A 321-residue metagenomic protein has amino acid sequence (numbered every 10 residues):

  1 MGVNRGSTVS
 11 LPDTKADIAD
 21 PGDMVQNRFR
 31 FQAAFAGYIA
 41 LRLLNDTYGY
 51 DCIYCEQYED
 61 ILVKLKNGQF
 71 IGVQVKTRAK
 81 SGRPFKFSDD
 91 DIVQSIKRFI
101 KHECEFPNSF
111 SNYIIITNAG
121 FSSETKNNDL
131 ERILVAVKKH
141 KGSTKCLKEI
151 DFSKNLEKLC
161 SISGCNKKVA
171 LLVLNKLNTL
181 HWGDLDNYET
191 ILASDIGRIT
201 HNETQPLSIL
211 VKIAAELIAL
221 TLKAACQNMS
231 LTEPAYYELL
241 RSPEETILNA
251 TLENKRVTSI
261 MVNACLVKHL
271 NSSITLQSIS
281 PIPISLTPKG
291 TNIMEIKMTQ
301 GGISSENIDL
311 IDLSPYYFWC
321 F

Functional and structural regions predicted by a protein language model:
M1-V25, K76-F321: Acidic metal-coordinating catalytic centers involved in nucleic-acid phosphodiester chemistry
P21, V25-Q26, R30-R98: Catalytic centers of nucleases
